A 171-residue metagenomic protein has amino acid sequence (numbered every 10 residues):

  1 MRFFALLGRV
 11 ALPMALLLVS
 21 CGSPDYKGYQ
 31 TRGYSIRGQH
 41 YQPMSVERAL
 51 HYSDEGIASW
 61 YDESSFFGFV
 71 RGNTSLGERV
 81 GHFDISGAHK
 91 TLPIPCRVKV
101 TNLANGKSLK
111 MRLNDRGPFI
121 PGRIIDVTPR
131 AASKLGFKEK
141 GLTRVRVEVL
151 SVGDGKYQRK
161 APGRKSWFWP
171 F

Functional and structural regions predicted by a protein language model:
M1-S20: Sec-dependent bacterial lipoprotein signal peptides
C21-F171: Secreted/periplasmic proteins
